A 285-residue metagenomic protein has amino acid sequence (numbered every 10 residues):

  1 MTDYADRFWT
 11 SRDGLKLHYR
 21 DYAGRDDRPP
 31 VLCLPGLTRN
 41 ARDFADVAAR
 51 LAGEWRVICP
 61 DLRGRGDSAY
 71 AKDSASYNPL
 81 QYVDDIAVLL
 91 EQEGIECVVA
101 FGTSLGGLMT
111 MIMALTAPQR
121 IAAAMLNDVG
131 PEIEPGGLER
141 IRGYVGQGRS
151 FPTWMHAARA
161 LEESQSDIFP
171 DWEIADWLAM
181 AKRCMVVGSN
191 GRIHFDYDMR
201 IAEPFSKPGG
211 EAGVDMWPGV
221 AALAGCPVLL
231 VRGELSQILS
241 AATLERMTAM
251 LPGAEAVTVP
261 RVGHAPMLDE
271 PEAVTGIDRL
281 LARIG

Functional and structural regions predicted by a protein language model:
M1-V31, G53-E54, I95-E96, E272 (+1 more regions): Alpha/beta-hydrolase fold catalytic core
L15-Y70: Conserved HGGG/HGGXW glycine-rich cap/lid loop of the alpha/beta-hydrolase fold
A45-A52, C59-F101: Active-site loop/oxyanion-hole signature of alpha/beta-hydrolase fold enzymes
E96-P135: Conserved hydrolase catalytic core segment
N127-H156: A catalytic-pocket lid/entrance helix-loop region that shapes and gates access to the active site across common
P152-S206: Conserved alpha/beta-hydrolase catalytic His-Asp/Glu region
V186-A249, T258: Conserved serine/cysteine hydrolase catalytic core
V262-P271: Catalytic histidine-centered segment of alpha/beta-hydrolase-like enzymes
